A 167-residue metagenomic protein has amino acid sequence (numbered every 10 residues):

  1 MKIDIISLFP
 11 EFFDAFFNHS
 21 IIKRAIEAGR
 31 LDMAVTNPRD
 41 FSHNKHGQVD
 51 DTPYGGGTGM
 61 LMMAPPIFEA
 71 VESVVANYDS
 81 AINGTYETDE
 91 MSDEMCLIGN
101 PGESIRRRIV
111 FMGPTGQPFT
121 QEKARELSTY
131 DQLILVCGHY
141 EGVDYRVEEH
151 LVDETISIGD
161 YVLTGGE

Functional and structural regions predicted by a protein language model:
M1-V75: N-terminal nucleotide/polyanion-binding subdomain common to many enzyme families
D4-I6, A34-T36, V110, L133-I134 (+1 more regions): Hydrophobic/aromatic beta-strand patches that form the interior of the parallel beta-sheet core in alpha/beta enzyme
F16-S20, E122, R146: Generic recognition of short, well-ordered alpha-helical segments
S20-R24, R125-T129, H150-L151: Short, solvent-exposed amphipathic alpha-helical segments in soluble enzyme and RNA/protein-processing domains
N37-R39, G113, G159: Residues at the C-termini of beta-strands that transition into short coil/loop
M63-N83, E87, M95-L97, G102-I134 (+1 more regions): S-adenosyl-L-methionine/SAH cofactor-binding core of RNA-modifying enzymes
Y140-E148: Short, glycine/polar-rich helix-capping loops at beta-to-alpha or helix-loop-helix junctions that flank or form
D153-E167: A contiguous pocket-lining binding segment that forms or flanks enzyme active sites
